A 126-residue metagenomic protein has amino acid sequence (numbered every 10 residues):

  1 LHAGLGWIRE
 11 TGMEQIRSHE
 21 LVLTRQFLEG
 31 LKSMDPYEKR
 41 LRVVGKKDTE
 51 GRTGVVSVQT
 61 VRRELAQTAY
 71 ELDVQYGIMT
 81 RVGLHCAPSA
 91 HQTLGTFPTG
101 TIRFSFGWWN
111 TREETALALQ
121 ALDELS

Functional and structural regions predicted by a protein language model:
L1-S126: Pyridoxal 5′-phosphate
